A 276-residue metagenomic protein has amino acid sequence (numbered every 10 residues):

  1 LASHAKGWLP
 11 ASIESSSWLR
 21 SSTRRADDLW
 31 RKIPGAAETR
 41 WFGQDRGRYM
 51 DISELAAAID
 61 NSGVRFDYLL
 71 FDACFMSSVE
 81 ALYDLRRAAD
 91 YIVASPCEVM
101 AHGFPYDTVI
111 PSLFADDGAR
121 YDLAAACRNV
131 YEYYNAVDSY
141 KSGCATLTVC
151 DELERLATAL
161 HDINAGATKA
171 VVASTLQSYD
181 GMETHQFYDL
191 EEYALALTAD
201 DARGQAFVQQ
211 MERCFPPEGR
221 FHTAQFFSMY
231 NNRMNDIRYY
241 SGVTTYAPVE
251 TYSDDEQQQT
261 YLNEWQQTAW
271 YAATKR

Functional and structural regions predicted by a protein language model:
A2-E14, W30-R276: Terminal, contiguous helix-loop blocks that mediate binding/assembly
S21-T23: Glycine-rich, acidic and aromatic/proline-enriched surface loops and short helix-turn segments that act as binding
A26-D27: A generic structural signal for short coil/turn motifs at secondary-structure boundaries
